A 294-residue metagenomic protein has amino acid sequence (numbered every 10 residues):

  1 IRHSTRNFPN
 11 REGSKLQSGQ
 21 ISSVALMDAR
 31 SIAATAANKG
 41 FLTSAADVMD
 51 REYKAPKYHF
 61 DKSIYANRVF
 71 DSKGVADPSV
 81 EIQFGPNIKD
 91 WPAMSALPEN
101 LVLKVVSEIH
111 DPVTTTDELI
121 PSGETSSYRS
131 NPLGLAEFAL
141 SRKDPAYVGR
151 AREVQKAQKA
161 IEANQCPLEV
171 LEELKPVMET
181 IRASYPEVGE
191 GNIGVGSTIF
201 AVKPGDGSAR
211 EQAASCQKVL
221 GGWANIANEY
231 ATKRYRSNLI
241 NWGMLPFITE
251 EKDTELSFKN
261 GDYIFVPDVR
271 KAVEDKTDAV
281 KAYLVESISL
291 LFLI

Functional and structural regions predicted by a protein language model:
I1-I294: Fe-S-dependent hydro-lyases/dehydratases of central metabolism
